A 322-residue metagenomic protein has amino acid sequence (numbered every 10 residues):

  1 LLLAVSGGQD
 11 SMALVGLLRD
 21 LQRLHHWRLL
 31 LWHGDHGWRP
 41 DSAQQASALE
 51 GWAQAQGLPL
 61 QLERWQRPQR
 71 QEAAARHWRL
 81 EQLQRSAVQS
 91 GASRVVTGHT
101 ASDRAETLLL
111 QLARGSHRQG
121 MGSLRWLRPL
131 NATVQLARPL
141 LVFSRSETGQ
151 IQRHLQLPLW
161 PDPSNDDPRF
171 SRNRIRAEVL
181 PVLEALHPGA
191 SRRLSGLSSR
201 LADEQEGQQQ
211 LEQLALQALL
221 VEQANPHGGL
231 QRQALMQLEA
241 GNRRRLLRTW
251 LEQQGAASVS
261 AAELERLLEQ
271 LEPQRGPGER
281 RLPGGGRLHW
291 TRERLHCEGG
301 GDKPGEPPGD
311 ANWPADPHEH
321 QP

Functional and structural regions predicted by a protein language model:
L1-P181: Core alpha/beta nucleotide-donor-binding catalytic domains of modification enzymes
Q71, A190-R193, S260: Residue-level recognition of alpha-helical structural elements
R76, Q84, G149, S195 (+2 more regions): Generic structural signal for individual residues within well-ordered alpha-helical segments across diverse proteins
R104, R174, E178, G196 (+2 more regions): Amphipathic alpha-helical interaction segments
L183-Q208, L214, Q231-L246, W250-L251: An accessory alpha-helical subdomain
Q213-A224: Conserved Class I S-adenosyl-L-methionine
Q223-Q321: Mid-to-C-terminal catalytic/tRNA-binding core of tRNA(Ile)-lysidine synthase
